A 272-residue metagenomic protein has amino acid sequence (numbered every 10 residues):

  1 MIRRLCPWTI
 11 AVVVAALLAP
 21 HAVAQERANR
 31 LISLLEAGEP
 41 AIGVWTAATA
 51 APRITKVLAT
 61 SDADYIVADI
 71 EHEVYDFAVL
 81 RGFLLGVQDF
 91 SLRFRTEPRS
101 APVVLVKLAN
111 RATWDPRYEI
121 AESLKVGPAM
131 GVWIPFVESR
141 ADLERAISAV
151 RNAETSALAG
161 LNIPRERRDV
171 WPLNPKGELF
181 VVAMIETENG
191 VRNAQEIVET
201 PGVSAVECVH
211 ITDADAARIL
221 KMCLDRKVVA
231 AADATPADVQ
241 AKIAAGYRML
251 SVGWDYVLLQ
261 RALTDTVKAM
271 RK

Functional and structural regions predicted by a protein language model:
M1-I10: Bacterial N-terminal signal peptides that target proteins for export
I10-A16: Core hydrophobic alpha-helical transmembrane segments of single-pass membrane proteins
A22-K272: Expand to "…catalyze enediolate/carbanion chemistry for C-C bond making/breaking, isomerization, decarboxylation
